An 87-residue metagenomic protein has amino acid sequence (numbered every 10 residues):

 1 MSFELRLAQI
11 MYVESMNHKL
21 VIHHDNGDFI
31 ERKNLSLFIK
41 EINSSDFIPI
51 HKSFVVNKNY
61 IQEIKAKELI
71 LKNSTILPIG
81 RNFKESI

Functional and structural regions predicted by a protein language model:
M1-I87: Basic, polyanion-interacting recognition surfaces, primarily in bacterial LytTR/OmpR-type DNA-binding effector domains
